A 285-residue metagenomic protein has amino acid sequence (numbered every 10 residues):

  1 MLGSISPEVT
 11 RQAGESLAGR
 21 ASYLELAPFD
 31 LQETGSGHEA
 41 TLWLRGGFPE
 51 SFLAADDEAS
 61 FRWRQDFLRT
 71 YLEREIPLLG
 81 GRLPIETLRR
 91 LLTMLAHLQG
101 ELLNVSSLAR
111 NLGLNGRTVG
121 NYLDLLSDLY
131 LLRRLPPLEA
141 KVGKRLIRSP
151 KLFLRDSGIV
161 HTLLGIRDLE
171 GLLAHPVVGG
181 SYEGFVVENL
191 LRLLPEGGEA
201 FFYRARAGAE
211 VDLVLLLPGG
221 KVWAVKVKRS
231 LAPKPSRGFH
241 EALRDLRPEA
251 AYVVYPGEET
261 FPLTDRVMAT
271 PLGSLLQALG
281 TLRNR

Functional and structural regions predicted by a protein language model:
S4-N104, L131: Interdomain motor-coupling "hinge/lid" segment immediately C-terminal to the ATP-binding subdomain of NTP-driven enzymes
S6-R11, V253-T260: Short, polar loop motifs at secondary-structure junctions
S16, L193-P195, E241-E249: Arginine/glycine-rich "motif VI" loop of SF2 helicases in the C-terminal RecA-like domain
A18-S22, G220, R247-A250: Short glycine-/polar-rich loops that comprise or flank the Walker A/P-loop and associated switch/sensor motifs
F61-K221: Accessory nucleic acid-recognition modules appended to NTPase machines
W223-L231: Active-site ExK catalytic segment of metal-dependent nucleases
L231-H240: Active-site-adjacent loop/helix micro-motif of nuclease/hydrolase catalytic cores
G257-R285: Domain-level recognition of nuclease-like catalytic cores that cleave nucleotide substrates
